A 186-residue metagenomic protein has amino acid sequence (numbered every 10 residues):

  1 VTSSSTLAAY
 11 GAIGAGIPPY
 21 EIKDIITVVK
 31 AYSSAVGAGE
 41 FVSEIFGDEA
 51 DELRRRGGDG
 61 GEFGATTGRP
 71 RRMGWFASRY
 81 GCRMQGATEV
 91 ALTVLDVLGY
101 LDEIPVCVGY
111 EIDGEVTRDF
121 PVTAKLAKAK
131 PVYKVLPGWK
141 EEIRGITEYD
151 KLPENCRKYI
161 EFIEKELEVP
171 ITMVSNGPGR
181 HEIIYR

Functional and structural regions predicted by a protein language model:
V1-R186: Non-transmembrane, aqueous-exposed alpha-helical and coiled segments at domain scale
